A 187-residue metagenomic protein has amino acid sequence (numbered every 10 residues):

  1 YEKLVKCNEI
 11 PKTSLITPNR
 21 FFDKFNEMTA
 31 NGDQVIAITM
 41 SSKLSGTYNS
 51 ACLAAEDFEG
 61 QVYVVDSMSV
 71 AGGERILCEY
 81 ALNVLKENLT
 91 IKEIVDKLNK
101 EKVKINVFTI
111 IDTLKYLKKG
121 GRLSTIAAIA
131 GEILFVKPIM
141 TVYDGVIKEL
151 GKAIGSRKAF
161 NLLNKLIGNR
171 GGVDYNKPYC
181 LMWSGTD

Functional and structural regions predicted by a protein language model:
Y1-T17: N-terminal glycine-rich anion-binding loop in soluble enzyme alpha/beta folds
C7, D33-Q34, K43-Y63, S69-D187: Mixed-charge interfacial surface used for oligomerization/domain docking and macromolecular partner engagement
K12, A37, V62-V64: Conserved beta-strand scaffold positions in the cores of enzyme catalytic domains, especially in NTP/NDP-utilizing
I16-N19, G72: Residues at secondary-structure transition points
R20-Y48: N-terminal glycine-rich phosphate/adenylate-binding segment common to multiple enzyme folds
